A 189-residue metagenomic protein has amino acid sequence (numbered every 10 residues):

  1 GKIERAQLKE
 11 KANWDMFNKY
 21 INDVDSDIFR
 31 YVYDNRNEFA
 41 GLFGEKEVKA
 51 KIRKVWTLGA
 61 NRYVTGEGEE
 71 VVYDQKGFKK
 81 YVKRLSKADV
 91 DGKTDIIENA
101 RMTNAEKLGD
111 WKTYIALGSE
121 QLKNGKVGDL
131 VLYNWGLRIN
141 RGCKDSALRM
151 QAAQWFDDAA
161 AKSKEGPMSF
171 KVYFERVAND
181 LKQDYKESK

Functional and structural regions predicted by a protein language model:
G1-K189: Oxidative protein folding and maturation machinery
